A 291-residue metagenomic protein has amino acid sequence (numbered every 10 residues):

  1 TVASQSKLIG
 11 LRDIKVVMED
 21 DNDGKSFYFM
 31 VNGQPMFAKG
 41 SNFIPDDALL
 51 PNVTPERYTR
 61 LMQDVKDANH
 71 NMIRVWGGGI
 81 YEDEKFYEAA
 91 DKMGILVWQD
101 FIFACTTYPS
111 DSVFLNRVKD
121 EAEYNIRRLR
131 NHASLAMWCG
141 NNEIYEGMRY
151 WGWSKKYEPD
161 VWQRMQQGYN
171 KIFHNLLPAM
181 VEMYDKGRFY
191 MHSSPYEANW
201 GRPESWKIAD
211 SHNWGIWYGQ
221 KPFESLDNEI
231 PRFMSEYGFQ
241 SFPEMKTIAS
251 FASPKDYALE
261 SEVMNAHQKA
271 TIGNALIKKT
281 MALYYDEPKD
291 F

Functional and structural regions predicted by a protein language model:
S4-T106, F114-M137, N265-F291: Active-site-adjacent substrate/metal-binding segments within catalytic domains of carbohydrate-active enzymes
D21-D23, T54-R57, S154-K155, A252 (+1 more regions): Short, charged/polar low-complexity linear motifs in solvent-exposed/disordered segments
W76, Q167, E224: Short, charged/polar micro-motifs that form catalytic or ligand-binding hotspots
G79-Y81, F103-C105, I144, Y196 (+1 more regions): Active-site-proximal loop/turn and secondary-structure-junction residues that shape catalytic pockets, frequently
K92-G94, T107-P203: Active-site neighborhood of glycoside hydrolase catalytic domains
K92-N116, W151-Y157, W206-Y237: Amphipathic repeat-derived elements
W138, Y145, I172, A179-E182 (+1 more regions): Substrate-binding clefts and catalytic carboxylate motifs of secreted carbohydrate-active enzymes
